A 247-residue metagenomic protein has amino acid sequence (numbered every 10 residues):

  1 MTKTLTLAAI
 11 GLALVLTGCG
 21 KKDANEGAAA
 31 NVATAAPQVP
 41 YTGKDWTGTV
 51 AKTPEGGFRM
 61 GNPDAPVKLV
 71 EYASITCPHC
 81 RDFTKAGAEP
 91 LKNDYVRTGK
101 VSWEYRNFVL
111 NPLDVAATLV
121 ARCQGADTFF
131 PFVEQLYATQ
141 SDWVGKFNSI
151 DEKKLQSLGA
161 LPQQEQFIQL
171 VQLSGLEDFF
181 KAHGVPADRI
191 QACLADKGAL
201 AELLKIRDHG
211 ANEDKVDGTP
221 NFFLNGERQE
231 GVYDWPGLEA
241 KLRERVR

Functional and structural regions predicted by a protein language model:
K3-A8, L12-V115, R247: Extracytoplasmic thiol/disulfide redox context detector
T4-L7, G20-V39, S74, Q166-R247: C-terminal cap of thioredoxin/glutaredoxin-like
V15, T139-D142, D196-L200: A short structural micro-motif
N31-K52, F132-L136, G145-S149, E165-S174: Periplasmic c-type cytochrome electron-transfer domains
G61-A65, E104-Y105, N148-S149, D178-K181 (+1 more regions): Short hydrophobic/aromatic-rich motifs at helix boundaries and adjacent loops
G61-D64, H79-F83, F108-P112, A121-Q124 (+6 more regions): Extracytoplasmic/periplasmic, Sec-exported soluble proteins
V70-Y72, K154-S157, P186-A187: A short alpha-helix capping/helix-coil boundary motif
I75, D82-Q169, D214, R245: Structural alpha/beta surface segment adjacent to cysteine/selenocysteine redox centers across thiol/disulfide enzymes
